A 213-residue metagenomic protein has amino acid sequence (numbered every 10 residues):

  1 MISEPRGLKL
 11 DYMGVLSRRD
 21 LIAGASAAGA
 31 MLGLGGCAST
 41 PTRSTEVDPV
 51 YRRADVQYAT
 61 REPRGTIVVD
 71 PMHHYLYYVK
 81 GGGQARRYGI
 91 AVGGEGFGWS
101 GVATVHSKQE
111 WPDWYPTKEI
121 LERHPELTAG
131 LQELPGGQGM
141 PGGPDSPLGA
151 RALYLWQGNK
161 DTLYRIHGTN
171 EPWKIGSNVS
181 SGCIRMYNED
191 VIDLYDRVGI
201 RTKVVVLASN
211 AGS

Functional and structural regions predicted by a protein language model:
M1-L16, A25-G33: N-terminal secretory signal peptides
Y12-M13, I67, G182: Short N-terminal micro-motifs specific to bacterial/archaeal maturation and metal-cluster initiation sites
M13, I22-A23, L34, A59 (+1 more regions): Extracytoplasmic entry segments of secretory-pathway proteins
R18, L34, Q84-G89, L163: A generic structural signal for ordered secondary structure
R18-R19, R185: Short, cationic motifs built from Arg/Lys/His that form the positively charged side of catalytic pockets
P41-Q132: Cell wall/extracellular polymer interaction/catalysis modules
G82, G96-V102, W111, P125-S213: Exported/periplasmic cell-wall-interacting domains
